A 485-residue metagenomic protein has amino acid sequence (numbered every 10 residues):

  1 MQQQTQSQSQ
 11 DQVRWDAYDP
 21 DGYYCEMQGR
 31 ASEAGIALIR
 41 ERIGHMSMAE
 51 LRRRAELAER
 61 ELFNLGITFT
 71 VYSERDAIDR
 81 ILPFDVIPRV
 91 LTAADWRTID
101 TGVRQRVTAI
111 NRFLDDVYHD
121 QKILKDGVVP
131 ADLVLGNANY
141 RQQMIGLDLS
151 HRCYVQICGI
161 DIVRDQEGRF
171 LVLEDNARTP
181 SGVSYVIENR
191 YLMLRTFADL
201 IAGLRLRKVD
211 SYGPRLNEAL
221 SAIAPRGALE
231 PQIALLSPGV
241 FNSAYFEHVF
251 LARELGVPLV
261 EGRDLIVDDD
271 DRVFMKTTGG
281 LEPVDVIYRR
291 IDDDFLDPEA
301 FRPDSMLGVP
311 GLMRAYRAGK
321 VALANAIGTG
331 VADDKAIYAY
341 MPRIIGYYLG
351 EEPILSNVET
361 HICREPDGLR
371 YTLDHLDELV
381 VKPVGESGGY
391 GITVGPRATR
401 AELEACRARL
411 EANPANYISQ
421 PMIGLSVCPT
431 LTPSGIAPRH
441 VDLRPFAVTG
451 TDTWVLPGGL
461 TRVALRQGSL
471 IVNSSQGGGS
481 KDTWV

Functional and structural regions predicted by a protein language model:
M1-V485: Preference for protein termini
